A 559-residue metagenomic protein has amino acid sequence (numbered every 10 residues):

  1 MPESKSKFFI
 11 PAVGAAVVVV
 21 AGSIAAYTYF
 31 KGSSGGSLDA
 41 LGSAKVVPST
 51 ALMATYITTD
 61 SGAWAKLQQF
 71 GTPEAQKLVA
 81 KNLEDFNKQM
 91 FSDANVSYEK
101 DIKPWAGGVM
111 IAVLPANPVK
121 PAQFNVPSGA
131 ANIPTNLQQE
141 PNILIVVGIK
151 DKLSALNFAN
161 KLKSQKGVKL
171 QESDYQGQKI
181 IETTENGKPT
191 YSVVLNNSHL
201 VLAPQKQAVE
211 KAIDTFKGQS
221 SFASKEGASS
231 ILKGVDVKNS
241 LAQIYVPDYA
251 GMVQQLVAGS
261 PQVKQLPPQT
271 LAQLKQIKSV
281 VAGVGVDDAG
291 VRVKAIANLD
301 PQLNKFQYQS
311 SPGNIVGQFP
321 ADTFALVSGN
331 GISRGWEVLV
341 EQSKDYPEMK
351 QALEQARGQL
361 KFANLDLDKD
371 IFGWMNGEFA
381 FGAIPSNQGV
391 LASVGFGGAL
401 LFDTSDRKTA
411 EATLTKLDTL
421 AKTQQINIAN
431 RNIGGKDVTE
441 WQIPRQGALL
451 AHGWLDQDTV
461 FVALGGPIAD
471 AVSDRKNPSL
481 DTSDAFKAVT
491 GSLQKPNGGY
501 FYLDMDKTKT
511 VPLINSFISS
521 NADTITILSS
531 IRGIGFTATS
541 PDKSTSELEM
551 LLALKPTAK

Functional and structural regions predicted by a protein language model:
E3-A26, G36-V46, V194-N196, A203-Q205 (+2 more regions): Leucine-rich, highly hydrophobic segment in Treponema pallidum outer-membrane-associated proteins
S6-A12, V20-N142, V147-G167, M252-A258 (+3 more regions): Structural boundary/hinge residues at secondary-structure and domain interfaces
M53, A63, P73, N117 (+16 more regions): A generic structural micro-environment signature that highlights single residues at secondary-structure boundaries
T55, E99-S229, G373-V489: Single conserved position on a long alpha-helix in the C-terminal lobe of the eukaryotic protein kinase
G62, K66, E74, L78 (+12 more regions): Exposed alpha-helical structural elements
L78-L83, K169-E172, Q219, K225-S229 (+7 more regions): Glycine-rich loops and low-complexity Gly/Arg-rich segments that provide flexible linkers or classic glycine-based
E84-M90, Q176-K179, I231-V235, A325-N330 (+4 more regions): Short C-terminal domain-edge/linker segments immediately following a structured domain
